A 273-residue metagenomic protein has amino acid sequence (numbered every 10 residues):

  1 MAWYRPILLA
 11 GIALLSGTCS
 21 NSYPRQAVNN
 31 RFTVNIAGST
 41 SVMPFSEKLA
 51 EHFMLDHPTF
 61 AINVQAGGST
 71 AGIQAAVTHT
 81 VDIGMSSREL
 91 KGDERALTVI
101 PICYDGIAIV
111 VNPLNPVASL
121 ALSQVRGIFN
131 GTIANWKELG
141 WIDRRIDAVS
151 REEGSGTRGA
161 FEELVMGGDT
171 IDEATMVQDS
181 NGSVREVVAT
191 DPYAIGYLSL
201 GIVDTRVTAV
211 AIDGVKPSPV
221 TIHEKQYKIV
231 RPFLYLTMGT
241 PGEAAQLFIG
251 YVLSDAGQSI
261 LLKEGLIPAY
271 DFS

Functional and structural regions predicted by a protein language model:
M1-I7: Bacterial N-terminal signal peptides that target proteins for export
L8-G17: Bacterial N-terminal signal peptides
C19-T70, Q74-S273: Exported/periplasmic ABC-transporter solute-binding proteins
